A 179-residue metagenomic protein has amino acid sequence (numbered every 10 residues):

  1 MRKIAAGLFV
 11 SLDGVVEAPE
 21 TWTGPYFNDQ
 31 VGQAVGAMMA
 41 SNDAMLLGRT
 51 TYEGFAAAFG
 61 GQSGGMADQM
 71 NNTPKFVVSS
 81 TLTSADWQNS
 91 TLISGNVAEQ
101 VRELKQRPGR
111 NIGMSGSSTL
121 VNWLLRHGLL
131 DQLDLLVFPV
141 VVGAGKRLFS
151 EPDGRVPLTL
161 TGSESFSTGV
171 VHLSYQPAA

Functional and structural regions predicted by a protein language model:
M1-L129, P139-A179: Portal/gating segments that form or line small-molecule/metal binding sites
L136: Non-cysteine beta-strand/loop elements that form the S-adenosyl-L-methionine
